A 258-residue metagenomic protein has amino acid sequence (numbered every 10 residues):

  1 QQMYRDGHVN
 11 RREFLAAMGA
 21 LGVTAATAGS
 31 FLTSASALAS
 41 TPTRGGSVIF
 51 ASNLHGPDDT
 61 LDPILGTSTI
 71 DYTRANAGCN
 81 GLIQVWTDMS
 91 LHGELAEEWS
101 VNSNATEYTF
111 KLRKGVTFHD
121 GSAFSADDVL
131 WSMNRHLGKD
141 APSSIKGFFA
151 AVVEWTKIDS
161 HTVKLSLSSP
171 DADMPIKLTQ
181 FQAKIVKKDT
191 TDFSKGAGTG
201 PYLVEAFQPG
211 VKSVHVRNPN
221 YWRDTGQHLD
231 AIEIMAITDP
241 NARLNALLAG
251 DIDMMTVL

Functional and structural regions predicted by a protein language model:
Q1-E13: N-terminal secretory signal peptides
H8, G29-L54: C-terminal segment of N-terminal export signals and the immediately downstream linker at the start of the mature
E13-S36: N-terminal export signals
G45-L54, E107-T109, V129-S132, V163-K164 (+3 more regions): Short, well-ordered beta-strand elements
A51-S103, N134, A197-T199: N-terminal lobe/hinge region of extracytoplasmic solute-binding protein
V85-S90, D171, I176-E233, D239-N241: Gly/Pro-rich hinge or "lid" segments in bacterial periplasmic/extracellular proteins
E98-P142, K164, A246: Aromatic- and charge-enriched surface segment that lines or borders ligand/interaction sites
K111, I145-K187: Surface-exposed binding/hinge segments that line and control ligand-binding clefts or catalytic entry sites
